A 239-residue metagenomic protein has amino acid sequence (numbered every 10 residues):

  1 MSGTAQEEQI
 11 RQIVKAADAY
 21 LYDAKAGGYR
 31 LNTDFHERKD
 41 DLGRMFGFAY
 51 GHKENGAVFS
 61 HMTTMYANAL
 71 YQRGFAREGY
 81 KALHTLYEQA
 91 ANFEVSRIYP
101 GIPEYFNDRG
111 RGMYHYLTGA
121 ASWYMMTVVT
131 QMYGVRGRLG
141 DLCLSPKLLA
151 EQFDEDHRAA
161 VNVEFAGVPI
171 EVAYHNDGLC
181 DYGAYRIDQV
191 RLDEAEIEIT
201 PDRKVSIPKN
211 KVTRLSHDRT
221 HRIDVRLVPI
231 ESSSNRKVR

Functional and structural regions predicted by a protein language model:
M1-Q6, F59: An alpha-helical repeat/solenoid feature that recognizes helix-turn-helix modules
K15, A19-A24, D34-R38, G47-G56 (+1 more regions): Non-catalytic C-terminal accessory modules of carbohydrate-active enzymes
L31: Catalytic-domain carbohydrate-binding cleft regions of carbohydrate-active enzymes
R44: Short, surface-exposed loop/turn segments at secondary-structure boundaries that line and modulate
